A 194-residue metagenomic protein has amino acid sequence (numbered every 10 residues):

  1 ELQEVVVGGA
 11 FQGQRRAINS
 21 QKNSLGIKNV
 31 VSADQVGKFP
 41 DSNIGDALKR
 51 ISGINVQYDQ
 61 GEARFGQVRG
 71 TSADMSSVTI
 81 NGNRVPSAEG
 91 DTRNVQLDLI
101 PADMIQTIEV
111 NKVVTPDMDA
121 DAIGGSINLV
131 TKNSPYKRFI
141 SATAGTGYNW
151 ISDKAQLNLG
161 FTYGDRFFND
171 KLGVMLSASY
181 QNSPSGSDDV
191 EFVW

Functional and structural regions predicted by a protein language model:
E1-G37, A73: Short, acidic, small-residue-rich periplasmic hinge/interaction motif at the N-terminus of Gram-negative outer-membrane
A10, N111-V113, V130, T143-N149 (+1 more regions): Outer-membrane beta-barrel pore domains and translocons
Q12-Q14, A73, V85, G147-N149 (+1 more regions): Structural signature of outer-membrane beta-barrel domains
I44-A47, R64-Q67, T79, V95-D98 (+3 more regions): N-terminal periplasmic accessory domains that precede and gate Gram-negative outer-membrane beta-barrel machines
G45-R84: Extracytoplasmic beta-strand/coil segments of soluble accessory domains associated with Gram-negative outer-membrane
G66, R84-V113: Short acidic/polar hinge/loop motifs at secondary-structure boundaries that mediate gating or recognition
S76, Y136-I140, D170-V174: Outer-envelope beta-barrel architecture signal
G145, F168-W194: Periplasmic-side early beta-strands and strand-to-turn transitions of outer-membrane beta-barrels
